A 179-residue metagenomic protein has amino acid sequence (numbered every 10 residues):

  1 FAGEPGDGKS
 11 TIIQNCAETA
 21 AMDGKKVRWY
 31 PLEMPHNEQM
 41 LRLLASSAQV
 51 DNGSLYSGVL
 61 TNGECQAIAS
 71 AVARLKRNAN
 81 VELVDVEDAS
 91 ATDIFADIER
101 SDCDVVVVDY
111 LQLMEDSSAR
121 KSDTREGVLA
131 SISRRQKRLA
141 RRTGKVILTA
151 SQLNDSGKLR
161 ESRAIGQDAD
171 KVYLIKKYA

Functional and structural regions predicted by a protein language model:
F1, G6, G127-A179: Phosphate-binding/switch region of NTP-binding enzymes
A2-E4, Y30-L32, V84-V86, V108-L111 (+2 more regions): Generic beta-strand/beta-sheet core signal
K9-S10: Conserved lysine of the Walker
I13: DNA replication initiation on ssDNA origins
C16: N-terminal cationic and glycine-rich segments that engage phosphates or anionic surfaces
T19-A20, S46-V50, N78, Y110-S117 (+3 more regions): Conserved, well-folded catalytic cores of nucleic-acid-processing and energy-transducing macromolecular machines
T19-D102, D116, G157, G166: Cytosolic-facing regulatory segments adjacent to core modules
N80-R142: Phosphate-binding/switch loop-helix module in NTP-utilizing enzymes
